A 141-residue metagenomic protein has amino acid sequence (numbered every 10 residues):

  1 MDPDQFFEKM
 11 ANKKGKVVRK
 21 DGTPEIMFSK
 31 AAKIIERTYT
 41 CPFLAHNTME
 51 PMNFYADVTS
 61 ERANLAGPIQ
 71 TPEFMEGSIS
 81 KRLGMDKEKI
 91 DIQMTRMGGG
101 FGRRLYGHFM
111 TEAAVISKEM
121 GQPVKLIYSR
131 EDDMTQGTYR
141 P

Functional and structural regions predicted by a protein language model:
M1-P141: Structural alpha/beta core scaffold segments of enzyme domains
